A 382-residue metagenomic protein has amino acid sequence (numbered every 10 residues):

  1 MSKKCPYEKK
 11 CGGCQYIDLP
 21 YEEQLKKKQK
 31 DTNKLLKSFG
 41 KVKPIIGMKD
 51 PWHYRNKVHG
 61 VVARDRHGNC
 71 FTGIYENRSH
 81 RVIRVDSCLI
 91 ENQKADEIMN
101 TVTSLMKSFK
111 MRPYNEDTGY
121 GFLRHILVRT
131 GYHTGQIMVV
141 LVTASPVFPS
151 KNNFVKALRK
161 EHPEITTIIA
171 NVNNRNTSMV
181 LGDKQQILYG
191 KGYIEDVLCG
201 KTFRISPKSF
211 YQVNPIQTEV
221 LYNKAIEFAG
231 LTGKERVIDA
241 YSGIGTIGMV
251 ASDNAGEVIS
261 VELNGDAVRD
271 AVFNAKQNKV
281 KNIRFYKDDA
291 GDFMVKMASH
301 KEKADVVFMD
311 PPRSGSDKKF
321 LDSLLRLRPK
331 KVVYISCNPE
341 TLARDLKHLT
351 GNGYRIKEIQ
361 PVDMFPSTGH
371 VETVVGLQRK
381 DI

Functional and structural regions predicted by a protein language model:
K3-P20: Local cysteine-cluster metal-coordination motifs and their immediate loop/turn environment, predominantly Fe-S cluster
C14, V58, E91, I126 (+3 more regions): A residue-level signal for conserved active-site and pocket-lining positions in enzyme catalytic cores
Q15-P113, V128, H133, F148: Extended interfacial segments that mediate partner engagement and assembly in macromolecular machines
N56, G135-I137, K234-E235: Nucleotide donor/acceptor-binding cores
G73-E76, V140-V142, A271: Short, acidic/hydrophobic/Gly-rich beta-strand patch recurrent on exposed beta strands that often constitutes part
P113-Y120, V237: Short helix/loop segment immediately N-terminal to the Walker
V128, G135-A144, T202-S206, V306: Short, aliphatic-rich beta-strand segments
S150-N152, K156-K160, E164-I382: Rossmann-like S-adenosyl-L-methionine
